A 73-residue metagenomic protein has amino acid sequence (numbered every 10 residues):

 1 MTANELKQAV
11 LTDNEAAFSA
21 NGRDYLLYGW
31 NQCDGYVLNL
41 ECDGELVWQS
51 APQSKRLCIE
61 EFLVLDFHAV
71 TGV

Functional and structural regions predicted by a protein language model:
M1-A20: Negatively charged, low-complexity tracts enriched in Asp/Glu with abundant Ser/Thr
A3-E5, E45-V73: Mixed-charge, Lys/Arg-enriched low-complexity segments
N14-E41: Amphipathic, interaction-prone secondary-structure segments
